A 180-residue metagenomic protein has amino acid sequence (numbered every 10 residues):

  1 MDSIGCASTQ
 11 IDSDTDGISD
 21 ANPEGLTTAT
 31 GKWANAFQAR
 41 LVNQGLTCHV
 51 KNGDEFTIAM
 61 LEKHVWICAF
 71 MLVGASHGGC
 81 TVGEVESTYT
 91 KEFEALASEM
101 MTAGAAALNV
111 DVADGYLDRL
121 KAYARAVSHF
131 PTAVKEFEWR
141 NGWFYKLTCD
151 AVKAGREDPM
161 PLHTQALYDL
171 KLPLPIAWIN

Functional and structural regions predicted by a protein language model:
M1-E62: Rossmann-fold dinucleotide-binding core
G5-G25, H77-E86, A124-T132: Helix-loop-beta segment of a Rossmann-like dinucleotide-binding subdomain
N35, V42, K91-N180: NAD(P)-dependent Rossmann-like dehydrogenase/reductase catalytic/cofactor-binding core
C48-K51, V82-G83, A151-R156: Inter-helical turn/loop segments and adjacent helix faces that build the functional surface of alpha-helical bundle
E55-E99: Active-site-proximal catalytic alpha-helix in oxidoreductases
